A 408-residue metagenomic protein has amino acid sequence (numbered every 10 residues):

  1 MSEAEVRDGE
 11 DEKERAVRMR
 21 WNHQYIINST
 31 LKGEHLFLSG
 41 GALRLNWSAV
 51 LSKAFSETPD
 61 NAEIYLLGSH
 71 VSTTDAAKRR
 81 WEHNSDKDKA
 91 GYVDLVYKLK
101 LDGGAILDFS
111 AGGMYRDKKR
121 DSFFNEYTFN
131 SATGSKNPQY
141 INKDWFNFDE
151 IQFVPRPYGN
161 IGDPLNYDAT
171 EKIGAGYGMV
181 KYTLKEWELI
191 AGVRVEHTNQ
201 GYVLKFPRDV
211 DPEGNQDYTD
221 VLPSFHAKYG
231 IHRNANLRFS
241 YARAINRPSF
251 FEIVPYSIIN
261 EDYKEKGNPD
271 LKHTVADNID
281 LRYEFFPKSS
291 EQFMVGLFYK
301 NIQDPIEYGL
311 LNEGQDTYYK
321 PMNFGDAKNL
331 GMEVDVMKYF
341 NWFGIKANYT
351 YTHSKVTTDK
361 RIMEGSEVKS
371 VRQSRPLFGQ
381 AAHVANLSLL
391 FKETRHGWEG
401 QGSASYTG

Functional and structural regions predicted by a protein language model:
M1, L43-A49, L107-G113, L189-V193 (+6 more regions): Transmembrane beta-strands of outer-membrane beta-barrel proteins
M1, L66, K78, E82 (+4 more regions): Signature of Gram-negative outer-membrane beta-barrel scaffolds
M1-D108, S290-M294: Outer-membrane beta-barrel domain signature, strongest for Gram-negative TonB-dependent receptors and also present
S2-R7, T58-L66, S122-T128, G201-R208 (+5 more regions): Outer-membrane beta-barrel translocator domains and adjoining extracellular loop/strand segments of Gram-negative
G9-K32, I161-G174, I245-M294, Y299-I302 (+2 more regions): Outer-membrane beta-barrel signature, preferentially recognizing the C-terminal barrel domain of Gram-negative
F37, L51-T58, H83, K87-K89 (+13 more regions): Transmembrane beta-strands of outer-membrane beta-barrel pores
L38-R44, K100-D108, K185-E186, H232-N234 (+3 more regions): Short loop/turn motifs that connect adjacent beta-strands in outer-membrane beta-barrel proteins
F298-N301, Y318-G408: Gram-negative outer-membrane beta-barrel transporters
